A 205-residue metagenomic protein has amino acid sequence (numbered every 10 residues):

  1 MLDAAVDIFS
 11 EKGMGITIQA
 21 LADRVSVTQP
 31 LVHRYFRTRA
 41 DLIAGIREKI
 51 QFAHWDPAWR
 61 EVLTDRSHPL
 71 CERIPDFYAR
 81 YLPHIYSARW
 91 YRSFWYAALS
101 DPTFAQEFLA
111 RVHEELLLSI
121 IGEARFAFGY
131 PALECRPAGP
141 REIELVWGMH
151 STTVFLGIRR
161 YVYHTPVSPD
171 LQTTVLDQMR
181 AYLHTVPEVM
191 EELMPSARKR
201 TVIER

Functional and structural regions predicted by a protein language model:
A4, I8-K49: Helix-turn-helix
R39, I46, I50, F77 (+2 more regions): Hydrophobic/aromatic residues within well-ordered alpha-helical segments
I46-F77: Amphipathic alpha-helical linker/stalk segments
Y78-Y81, F94-A98, M149, T153 (+1 more regions): Short alpha-helical scaffolding segments that buttress acidic/His motifs in well-ordered protein cores
R80, H84-S87, L118-F126, S151-R159 (+1 more regions): Amphipathic alpha-helical interaction surfaces
I85-A110, I158-V162: Amphipathic alpha-helical segments used for helix-helix packing
S93, T103-A132, E144-W147, L176-R180: Amphipathic alpha-helical packing segments from all-alpha helical-bundle domains
G129-R180, V189-T201: Hydrophobic/aromatic-rich alpha-helical bundle segments in the mid-to-C-terminal region
